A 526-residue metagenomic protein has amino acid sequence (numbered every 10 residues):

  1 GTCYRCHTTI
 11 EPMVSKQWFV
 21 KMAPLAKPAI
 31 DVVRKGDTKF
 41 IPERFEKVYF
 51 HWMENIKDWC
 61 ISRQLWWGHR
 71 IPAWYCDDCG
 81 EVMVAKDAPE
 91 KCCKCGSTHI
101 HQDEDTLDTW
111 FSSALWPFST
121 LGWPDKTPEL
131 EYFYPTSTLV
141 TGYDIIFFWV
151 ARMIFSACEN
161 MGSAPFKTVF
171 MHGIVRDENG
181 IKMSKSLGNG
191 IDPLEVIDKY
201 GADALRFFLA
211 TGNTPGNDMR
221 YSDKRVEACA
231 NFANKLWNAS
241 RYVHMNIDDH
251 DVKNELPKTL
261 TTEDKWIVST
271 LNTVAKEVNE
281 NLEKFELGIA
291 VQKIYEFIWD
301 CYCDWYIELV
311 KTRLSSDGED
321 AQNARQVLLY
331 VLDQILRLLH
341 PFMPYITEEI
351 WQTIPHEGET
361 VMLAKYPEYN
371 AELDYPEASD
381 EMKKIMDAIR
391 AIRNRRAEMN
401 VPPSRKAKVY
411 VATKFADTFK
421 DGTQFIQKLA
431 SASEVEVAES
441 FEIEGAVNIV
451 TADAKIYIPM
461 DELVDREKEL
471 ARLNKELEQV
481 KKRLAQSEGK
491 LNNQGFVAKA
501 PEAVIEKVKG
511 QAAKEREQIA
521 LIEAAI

Functional and structural regions predicted by a protein language model:
G1-E54: Active-site "lid/cap" and pocket-lining segments within catalytic core domains
T2-C6, Y143, G173-D177: Short, conserved secondary-structure transition motifs
T8, M13-D31, G96-D125: Conserved oxyanion/phosphate-binding beta-strand-loop segments in alpha/beta enzyme cores
V33-I41, E129-P135, N217-D218, Y369-L373: Short glycine/proline-rich turn/loop motifs
H51-F111, L115, E159-A202, N217-I526: Feature 926 captures the class I aminoacyl-tRNA synthetase adenylation module centered on the KMSKS loop
F133-D144: A short glycine/serine-rich beta->alpha loop
F207-F208: Non-catalytic, structured segments within soluble enzyme domains
